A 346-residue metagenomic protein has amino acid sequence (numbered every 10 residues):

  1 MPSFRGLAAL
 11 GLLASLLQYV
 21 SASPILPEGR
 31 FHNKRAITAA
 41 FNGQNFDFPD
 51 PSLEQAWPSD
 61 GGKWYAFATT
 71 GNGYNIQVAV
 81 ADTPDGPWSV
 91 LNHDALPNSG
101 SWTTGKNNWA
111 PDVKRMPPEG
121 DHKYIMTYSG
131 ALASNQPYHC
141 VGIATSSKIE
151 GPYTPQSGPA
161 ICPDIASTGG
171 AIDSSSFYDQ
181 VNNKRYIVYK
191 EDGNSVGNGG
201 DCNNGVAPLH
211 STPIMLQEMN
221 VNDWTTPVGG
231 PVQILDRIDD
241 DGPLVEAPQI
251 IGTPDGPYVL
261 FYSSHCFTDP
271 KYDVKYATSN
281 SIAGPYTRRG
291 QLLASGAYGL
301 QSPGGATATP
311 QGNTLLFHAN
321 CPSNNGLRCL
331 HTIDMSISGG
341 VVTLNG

Functional and structural regions predicted by a protein language model:
M1-R30: Fungal secretory targeting signals
S23-G346: Carbohydrate-active catalytic/glycan-binding domains of CAZyme proteins, especially the secreted or lumenal ectodomains
